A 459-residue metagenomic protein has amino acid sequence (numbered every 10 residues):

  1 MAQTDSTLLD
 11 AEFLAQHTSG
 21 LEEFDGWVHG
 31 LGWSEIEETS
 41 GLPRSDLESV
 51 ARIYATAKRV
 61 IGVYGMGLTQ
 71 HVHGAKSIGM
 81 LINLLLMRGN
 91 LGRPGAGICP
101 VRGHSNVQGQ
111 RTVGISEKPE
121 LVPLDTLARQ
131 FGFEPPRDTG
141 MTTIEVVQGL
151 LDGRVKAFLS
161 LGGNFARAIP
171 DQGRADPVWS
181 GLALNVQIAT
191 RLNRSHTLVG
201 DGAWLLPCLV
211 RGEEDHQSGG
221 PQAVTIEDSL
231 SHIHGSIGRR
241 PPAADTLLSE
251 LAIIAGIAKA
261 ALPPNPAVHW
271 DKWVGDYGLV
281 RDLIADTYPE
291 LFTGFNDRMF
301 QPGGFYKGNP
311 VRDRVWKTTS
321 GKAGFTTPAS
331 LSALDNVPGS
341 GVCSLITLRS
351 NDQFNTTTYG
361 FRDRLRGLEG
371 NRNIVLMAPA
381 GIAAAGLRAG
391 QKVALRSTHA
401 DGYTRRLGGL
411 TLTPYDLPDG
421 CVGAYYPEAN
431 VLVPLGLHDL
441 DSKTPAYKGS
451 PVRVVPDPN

Functional and structural regions predicted by a protein language model:
M1-P94, V101-I284, S344, L348-N459: Non-catalytic alpha/beta scaffold blocks inside enzyme catalytic domains
K272-R364: Long, low-complexity segments enriched in small/aliphatic residues
